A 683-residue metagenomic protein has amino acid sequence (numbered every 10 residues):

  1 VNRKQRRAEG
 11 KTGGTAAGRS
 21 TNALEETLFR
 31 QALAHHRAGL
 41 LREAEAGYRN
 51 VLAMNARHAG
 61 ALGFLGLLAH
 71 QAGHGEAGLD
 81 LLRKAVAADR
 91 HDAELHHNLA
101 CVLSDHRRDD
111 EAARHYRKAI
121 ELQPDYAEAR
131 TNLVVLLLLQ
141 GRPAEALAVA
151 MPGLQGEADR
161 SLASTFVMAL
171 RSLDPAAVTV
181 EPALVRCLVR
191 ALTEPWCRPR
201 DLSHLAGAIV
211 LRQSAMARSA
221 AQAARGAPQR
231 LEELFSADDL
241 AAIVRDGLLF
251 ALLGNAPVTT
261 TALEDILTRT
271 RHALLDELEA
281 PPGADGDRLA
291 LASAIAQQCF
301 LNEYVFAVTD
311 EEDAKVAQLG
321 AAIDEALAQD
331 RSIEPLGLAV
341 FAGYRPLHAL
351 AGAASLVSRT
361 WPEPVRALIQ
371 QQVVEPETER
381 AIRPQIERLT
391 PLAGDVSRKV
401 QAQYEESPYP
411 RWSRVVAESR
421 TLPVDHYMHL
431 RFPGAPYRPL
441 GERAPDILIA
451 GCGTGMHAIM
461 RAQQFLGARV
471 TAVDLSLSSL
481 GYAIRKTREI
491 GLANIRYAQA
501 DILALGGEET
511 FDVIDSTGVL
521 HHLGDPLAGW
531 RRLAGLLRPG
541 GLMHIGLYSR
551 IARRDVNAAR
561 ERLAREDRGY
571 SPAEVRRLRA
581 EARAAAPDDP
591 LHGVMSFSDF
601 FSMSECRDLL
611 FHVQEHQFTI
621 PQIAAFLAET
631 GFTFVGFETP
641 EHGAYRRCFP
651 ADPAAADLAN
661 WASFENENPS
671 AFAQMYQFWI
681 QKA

Functional and structural regions predicted by a protein language model:
T21-M54, Q71: Alpha-helical segment of the N-proximal tetratricopeptide repeat
E25, A59-G60, A93-E94, A127-E128 (+2 more regions): Helix-start (N-cap) detector for alpha-helical repeat units in TPR-like alpha-solenoids, especially tetratricopeptide
F29-R37, G60-Q71, E94-D105, E128-V135: Conserved alpha-helical positions within TPR/SEL1-like repeat arrays
V135, L139-P143, L147-K399, E442 (+3 more regions): N-terminal accessory segments
R190, E194, L578-A683: Rossmann-like AdoMet/SAM-dependent catalytic core
L503-I514: A short acidic, Gly/Pro-enriched loop at the edge of an enzyme's catalytic core that lines a small-molecule cofactor
L542-H592: Conserved class I S-adenosyl-L-methionine
